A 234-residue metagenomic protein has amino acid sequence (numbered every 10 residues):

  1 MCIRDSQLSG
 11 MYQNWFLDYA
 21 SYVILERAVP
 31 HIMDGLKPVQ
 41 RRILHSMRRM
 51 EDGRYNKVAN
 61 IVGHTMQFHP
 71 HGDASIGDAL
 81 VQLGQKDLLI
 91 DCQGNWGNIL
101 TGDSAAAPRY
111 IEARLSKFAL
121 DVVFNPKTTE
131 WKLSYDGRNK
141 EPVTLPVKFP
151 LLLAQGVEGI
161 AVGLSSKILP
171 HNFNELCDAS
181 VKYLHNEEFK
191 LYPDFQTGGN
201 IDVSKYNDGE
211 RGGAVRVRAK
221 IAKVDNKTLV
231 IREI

Functional and structural regions predicted by a protein language model:
R4-G212: Catalytic phosphate-handling regions of large nucleic-acid enzymes and associated NTPases
R211-G212, R216-E233: Charged, surface-exposed alpha-helical interface/stalk elements
